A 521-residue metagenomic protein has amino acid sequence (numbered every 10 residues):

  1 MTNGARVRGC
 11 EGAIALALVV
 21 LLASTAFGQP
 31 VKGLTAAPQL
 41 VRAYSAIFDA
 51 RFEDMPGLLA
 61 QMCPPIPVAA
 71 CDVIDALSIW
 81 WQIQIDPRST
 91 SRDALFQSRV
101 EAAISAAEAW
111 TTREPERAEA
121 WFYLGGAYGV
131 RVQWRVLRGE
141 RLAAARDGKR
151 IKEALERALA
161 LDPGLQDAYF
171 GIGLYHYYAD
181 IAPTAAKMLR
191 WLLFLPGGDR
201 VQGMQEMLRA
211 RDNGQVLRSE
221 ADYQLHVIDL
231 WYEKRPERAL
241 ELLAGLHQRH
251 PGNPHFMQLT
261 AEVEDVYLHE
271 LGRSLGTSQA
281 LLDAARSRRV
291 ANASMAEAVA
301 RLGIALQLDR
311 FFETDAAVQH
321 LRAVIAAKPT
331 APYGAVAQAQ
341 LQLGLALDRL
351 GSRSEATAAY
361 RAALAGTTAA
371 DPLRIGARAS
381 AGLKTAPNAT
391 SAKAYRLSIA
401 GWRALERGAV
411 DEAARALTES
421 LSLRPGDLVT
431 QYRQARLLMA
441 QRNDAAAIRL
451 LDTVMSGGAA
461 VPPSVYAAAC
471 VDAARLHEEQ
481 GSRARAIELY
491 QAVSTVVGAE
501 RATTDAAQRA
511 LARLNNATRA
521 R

Functional and structural regions predicted by a protein language model:
P30-R42, A46-L59, P65, D75-G164 (+4 more regions): Short coil/linker segments at helix-helix boundaries
A37, A70, E119, G126 (+12 more regions): Start-of-helix register in tetratricopeptide repeats
V41, I74, W81, Y123 (+16 more regions): "A position-specific structural signal for the A-helix of alpha-solenoid helical repeats
A46, I79, Y128, R135 (+13 more regions): Residue at a conserved register position within TPR or TPR-like alpha-solenoid repeats
D49, Q82, R131, R138 (+9 more regions): Structural motif corresponding to the intra-repeat A-B loop/turn of tetratricopeptide repeats
F52, V100, R141, G148 (+8 more regions): TPR-repeat structural position
C63-P64, S105, E153, A160 (+8 more regions): Amphipathic alpha-helical segments of tetratricopeptide repeats
A221-W231, E264-D265, A296-A298, L302-T314 (+2 more regions): Alpha-helical adaptor scaffolds
